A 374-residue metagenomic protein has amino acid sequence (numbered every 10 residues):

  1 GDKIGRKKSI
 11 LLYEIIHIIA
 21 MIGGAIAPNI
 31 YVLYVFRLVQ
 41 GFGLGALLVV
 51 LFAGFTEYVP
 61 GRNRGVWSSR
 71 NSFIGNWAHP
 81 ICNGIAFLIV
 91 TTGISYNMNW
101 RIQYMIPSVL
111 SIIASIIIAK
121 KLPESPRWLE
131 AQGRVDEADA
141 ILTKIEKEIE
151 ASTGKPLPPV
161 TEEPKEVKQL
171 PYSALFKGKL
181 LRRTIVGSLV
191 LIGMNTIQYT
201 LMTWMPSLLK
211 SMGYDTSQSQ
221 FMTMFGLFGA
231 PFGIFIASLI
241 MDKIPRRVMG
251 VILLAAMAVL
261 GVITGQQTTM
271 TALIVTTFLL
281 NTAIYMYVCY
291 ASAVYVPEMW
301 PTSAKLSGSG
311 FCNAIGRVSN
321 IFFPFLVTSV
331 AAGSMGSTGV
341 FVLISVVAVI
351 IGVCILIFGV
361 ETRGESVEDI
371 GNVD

Functional and structural regions predicted by a protein language model:
G1-D374: Transmembrane-helix signature of 12-pass secondary carriers
